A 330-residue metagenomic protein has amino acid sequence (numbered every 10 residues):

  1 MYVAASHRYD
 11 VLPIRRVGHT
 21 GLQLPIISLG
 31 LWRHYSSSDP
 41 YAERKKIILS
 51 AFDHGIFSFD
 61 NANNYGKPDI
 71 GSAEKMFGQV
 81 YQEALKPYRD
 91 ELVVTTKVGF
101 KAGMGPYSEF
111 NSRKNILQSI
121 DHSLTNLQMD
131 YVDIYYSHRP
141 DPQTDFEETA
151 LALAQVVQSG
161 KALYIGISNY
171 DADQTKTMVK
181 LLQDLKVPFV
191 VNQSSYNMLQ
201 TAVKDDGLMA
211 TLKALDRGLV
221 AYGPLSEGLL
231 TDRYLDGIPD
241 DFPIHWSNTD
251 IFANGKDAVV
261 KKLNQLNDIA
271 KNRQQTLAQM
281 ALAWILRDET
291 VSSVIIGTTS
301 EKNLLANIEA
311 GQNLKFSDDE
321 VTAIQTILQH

Functional and structural regions predicted by a protein language model:
M1-L92: N-terminal binding-site loop/beta-alpha segment at the start of enzyme catalytic domains that lines or forms
Y2-V11, T144-H330: Beta/alpha (TIM)-barrel catalytic core signal, keyed to glycine-rich beta->alpha loops juxtaposed to Asp/Glu that bind
G18-S36, T95-S108, Y131, Y136: N-terminal small/glycine-rich loop or linker at the start of catalytic domains across soluble metabolic enzymes
L22-I27, G55-F57, K86-L92, M129-D133 (+5 more regions): Short, well-ordered coil/turn segments that N-cap beta-strands
L29, N61, T96, I134-S137 (+4 more regions): Conserved beta-strand positions
D39-A51, N111-L127, F146, T175-V179: Short, acidic/polar
D39-E43, D69-S72, M76, Y107-N115 (+2 more regions): Alpha-helix N-cap and loop-to-helix initiation/capping positions
L124-T144: Active-site groove signature of glycoside hydrolases
